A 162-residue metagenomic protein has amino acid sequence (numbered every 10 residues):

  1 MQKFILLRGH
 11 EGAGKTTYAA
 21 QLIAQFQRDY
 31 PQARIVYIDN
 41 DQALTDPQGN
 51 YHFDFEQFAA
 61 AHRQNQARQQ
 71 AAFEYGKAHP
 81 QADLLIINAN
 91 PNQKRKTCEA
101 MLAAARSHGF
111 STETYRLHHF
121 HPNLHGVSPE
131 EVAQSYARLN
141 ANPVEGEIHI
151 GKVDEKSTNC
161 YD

Functional and structural regions predicted by a protein language model:
Q2-L6, V36, D83-I87: Residue-level preference for the first positions of well-ordered beta-strands
Q2-R8, T16, Q21, Q25 (+3 more regions): Conserved GTP-binding G-domain of TRAFAC-class P-loop NTPases and closely related GTPase folds
R8, N65, N88-N90: Polar/charged side chains located within well-ordered beta-strands of beta-rich proteins
A13: ATP-binding Walker
T17-Q81, H118-H125: Conserved substrate/cofactor phosphate-moiety recognition/catalytic segment in nucleotide-dependent phosphotransferases
F53, I86-A89: Conserved short-loop catalytic and cofactor-binding motifs
Y75-A78, L84-I86, G146-D154: Short glycine-rich, low-complexity/disordered patches
N88-M101: Acidic, metal-coordinating catalytic cores used for nucleic-acid/nucleotide bond scission and strand-transfer chemistry
